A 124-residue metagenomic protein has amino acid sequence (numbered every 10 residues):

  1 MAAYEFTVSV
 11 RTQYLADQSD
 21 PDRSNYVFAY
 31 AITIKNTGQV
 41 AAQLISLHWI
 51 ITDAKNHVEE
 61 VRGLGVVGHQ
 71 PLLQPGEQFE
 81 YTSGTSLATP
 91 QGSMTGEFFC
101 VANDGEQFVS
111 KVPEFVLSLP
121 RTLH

Functional and structural regions predicted by a protein language model:
M1-V27: Low-complexity, acidic Ser/Thr/Pro/Gly-rich terminal tails and inter-domain linkers that flank the onset of structured
D20, A41, A88-G92: Short glycine/serine/proline-enriched coil/turn segments at secondary-structure junctions
N25-A31, T95: Short, solvent-exposed loop/turn segments enriched in Ser/Thr/Gly
I34-G38: Asparagine-centered strand-capping/turn motif at beta-strand->loop junctions
V40, H57, E77, D104-E106: Short acidic/polar mixed-charge low-complexity motifs
V40-E59: Short acidic, flexible loop segments centered on an aromatic residue
E59-Q91: Intrinsically disordered, low-complexity Pro/Gly/Ser/Thr-rich segments with frequent PxxP/GP/PP motifs and embedded
S86-H124: Terminal connector regions
